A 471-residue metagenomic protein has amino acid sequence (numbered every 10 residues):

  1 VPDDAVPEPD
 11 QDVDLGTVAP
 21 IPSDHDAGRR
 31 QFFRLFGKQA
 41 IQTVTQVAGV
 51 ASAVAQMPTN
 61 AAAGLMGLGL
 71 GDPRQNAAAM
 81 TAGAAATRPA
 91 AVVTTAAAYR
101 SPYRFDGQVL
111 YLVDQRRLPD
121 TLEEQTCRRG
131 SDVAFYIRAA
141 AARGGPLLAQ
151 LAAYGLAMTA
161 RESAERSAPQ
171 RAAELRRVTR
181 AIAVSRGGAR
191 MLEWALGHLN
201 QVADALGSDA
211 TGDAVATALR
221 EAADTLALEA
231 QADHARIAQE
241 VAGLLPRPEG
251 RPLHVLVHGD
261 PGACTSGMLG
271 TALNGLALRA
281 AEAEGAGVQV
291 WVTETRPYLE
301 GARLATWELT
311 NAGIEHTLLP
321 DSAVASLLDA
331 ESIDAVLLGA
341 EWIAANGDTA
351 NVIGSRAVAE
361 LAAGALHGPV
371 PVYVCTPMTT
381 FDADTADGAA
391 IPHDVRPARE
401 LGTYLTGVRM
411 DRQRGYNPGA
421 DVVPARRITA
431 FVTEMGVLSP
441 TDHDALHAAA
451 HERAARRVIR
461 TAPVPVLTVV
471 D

Functional and structural regions predicted by a protein language model:
V1-A27, K38-P58: N-terminal secretory signal peptides
V1-D12, S52-A90, D120, A139 (+5 more regions): Extracytoplasmic/lumenal soluble domains of exported proteins with redox or metal-associated functions
F32: Conserved phosphate/oxyanion-binding catalytic-loop motifs
V92-S131: Positively charged, low-complexity intrinsically disordered leader regions
R117, E123-V133, S163-R180, M191-L196 (+5 more regions): PLP-dependent amino-acid enzyme catalytic core
Q125-A141, A173, G243, E249 (+2 more regions): Short, hydrophobic/aliphatic alpha-helical segments
A139-H316: N-terminal active-site beta-alpha-beta segment that forms phosphate/nucleotide-binding and substrate-recognition loops
A281-V288, T293-D471: Conserved phosphate- and dinucleotide-binding cores of soluble alpha/beta proteins, encompassing both enzyme active
